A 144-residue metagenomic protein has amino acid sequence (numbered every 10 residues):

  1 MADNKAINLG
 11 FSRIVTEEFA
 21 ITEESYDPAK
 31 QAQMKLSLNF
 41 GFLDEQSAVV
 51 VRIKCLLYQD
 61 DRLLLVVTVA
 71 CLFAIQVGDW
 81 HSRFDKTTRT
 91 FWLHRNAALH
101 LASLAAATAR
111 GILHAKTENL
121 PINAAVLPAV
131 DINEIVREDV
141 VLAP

Functional and structural regions predicted by a protein language model:
M1-L104, H114-P144: N-terminal intrinsically disordered, cationic/polar leader segments that include organellar targeting peptides
